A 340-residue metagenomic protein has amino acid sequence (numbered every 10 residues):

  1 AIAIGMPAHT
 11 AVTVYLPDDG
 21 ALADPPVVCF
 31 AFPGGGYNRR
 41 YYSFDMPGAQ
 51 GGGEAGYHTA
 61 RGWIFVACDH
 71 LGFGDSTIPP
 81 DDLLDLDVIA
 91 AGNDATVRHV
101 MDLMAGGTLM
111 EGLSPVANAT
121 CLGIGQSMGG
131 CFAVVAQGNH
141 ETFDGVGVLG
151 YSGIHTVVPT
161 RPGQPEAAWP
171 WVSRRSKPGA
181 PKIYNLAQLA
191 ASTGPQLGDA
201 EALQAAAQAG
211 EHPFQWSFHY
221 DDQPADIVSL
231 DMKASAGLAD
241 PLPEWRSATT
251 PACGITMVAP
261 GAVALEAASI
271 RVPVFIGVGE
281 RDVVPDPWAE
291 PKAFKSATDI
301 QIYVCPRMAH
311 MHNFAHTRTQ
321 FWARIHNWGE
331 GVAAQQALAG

Functional and structural regions predicted by a protein language model:
A1-D24: N-terminal cap/lid segment of alpha/beta-hydrolase-fold proteins
G20-W63: Short, surface-exposed "cap/lid" segments of acyl-processing enzymes
R40-Y41, D69-L84, H310-M311: Glycine-rich "HGGG/HGxG" loop immediately N-terminal to the catalytic nucleophile of the alpha/beta-hydrolase
L83-P115: Alpha/beta-hydrolase active-site loop
A119-T156: Conserved hydrolase catalytic core segment
E166-G277, R281: Alpha/beta-hydrolase
V278-M308: Conserved loop-alpha-helix segment in the C-terminal half of the alpha/beta-hydrolase fold that carries the catalytic
M308-Q320: Catalytic histidine-centered segment of alpha/beta-hydrolase-like enzymes
